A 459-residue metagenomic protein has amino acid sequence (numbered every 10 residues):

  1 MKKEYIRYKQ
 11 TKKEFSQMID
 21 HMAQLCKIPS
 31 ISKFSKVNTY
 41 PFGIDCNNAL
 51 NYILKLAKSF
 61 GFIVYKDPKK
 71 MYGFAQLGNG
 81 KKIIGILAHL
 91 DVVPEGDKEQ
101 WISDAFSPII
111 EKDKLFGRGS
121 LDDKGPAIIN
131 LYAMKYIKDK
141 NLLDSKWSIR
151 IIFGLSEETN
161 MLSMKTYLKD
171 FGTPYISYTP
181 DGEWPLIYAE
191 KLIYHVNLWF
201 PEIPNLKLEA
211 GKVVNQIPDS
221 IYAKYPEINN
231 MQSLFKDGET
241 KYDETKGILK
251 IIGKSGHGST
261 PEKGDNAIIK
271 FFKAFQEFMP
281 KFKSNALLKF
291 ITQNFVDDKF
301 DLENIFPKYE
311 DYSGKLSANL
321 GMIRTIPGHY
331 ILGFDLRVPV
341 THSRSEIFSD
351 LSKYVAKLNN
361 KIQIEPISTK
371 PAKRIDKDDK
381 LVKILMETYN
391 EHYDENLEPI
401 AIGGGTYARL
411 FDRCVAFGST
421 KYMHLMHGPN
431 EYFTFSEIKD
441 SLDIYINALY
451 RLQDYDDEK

Functional and structural regions predicted by a protein language model:
M1-G85, V92-G96, H329-G333, F348 (+1 more regions): N-terminal helical capping/dimerization or prosegment-like subdomains of hydrolases acting on amide or phosphate bonds
V64-P68, T240-E244, L320, P399-I400: Short beta-strand
I83-F153, T159, F171, F435-D440: Active-site metal-coordination/substrate-binding segment of hydrolases, especially metallo-dependent peptidases
H89, H257, H427: Histidine-centered divalent metal-coordination motifs
F106-G117, T245-S255, M426: Glycine/charged-rich beta-loop-alpha catalytic/anionic-binding loops adjacent to active sites
A127-I137, Y167, Y225, F271-F275 (+2 more regions): Buried hydrophobic packing segments
E158, K165-V340: Midchain, well-structured core segments that form catalytic/ion-binding scaffolds
P261-P327, R337-S349, L358-K459: An extended, acidic, His-containing surface patch that forms the Zn2+-binding/catalytic region of metallohydrolases
